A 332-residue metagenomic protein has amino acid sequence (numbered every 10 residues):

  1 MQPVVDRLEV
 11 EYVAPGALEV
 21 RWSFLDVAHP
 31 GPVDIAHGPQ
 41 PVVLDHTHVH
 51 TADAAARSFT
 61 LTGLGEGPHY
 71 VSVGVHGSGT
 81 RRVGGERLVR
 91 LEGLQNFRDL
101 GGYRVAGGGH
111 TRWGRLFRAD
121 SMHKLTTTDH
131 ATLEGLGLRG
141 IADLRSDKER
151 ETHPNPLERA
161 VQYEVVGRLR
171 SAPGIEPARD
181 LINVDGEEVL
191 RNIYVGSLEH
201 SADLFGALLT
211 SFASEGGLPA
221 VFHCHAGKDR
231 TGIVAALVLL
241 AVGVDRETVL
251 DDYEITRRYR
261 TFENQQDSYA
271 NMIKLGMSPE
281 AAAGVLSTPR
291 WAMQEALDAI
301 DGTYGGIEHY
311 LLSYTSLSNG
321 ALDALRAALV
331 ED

Functional and structural regions predicted by a protein language model:
M1-A220, I233-D332: Cys-dependent protein tyrosine phosphatase-like superfamily
V221-H225: Residues at the beta-strand->loop junction immediately N-terminal to the Walker
A226, R230-T231: Ser/Thr-glycine-rich phosphate-binding loops at phosphate-binding pockets of nucleotides, nucleotide cofactors
